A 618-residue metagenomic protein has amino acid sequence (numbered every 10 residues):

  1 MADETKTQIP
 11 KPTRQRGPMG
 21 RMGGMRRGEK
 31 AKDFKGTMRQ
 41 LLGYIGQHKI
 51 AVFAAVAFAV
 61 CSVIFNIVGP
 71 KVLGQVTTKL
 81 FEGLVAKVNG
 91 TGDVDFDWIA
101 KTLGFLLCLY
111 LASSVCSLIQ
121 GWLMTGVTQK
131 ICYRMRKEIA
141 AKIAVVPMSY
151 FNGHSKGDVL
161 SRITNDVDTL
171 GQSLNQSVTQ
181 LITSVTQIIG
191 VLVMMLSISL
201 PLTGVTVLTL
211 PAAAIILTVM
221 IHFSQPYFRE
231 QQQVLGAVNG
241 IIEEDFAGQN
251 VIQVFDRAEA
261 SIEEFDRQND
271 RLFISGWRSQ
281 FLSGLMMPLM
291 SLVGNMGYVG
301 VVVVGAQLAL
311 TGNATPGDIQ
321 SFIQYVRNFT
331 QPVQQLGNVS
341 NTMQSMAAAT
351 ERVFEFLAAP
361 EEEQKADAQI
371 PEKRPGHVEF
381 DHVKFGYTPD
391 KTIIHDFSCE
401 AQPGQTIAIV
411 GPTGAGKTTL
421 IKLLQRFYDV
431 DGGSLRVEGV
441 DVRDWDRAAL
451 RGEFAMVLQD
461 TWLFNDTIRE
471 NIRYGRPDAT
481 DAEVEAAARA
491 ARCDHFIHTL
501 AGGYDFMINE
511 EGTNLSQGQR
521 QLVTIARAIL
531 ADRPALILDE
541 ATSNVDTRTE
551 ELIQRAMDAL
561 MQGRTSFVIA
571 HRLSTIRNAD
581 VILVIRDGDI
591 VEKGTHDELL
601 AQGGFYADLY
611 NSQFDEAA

Functional and structural regions predicted by a protein language model:
M1-N66, F81-T102, I119-M124, T128 (+7 more regions): Membrane-integrated ABC transporters
A2-K6, K365, P371-A618: ABC-type nucleotide-binding domain
G20, R39-L42, I50-Q75, L106 (+5 more regions): Alpha-helical segments in transporter systems
T37, I45, M124, K142-I189 (+2 more regions): Juxtamembrane loop-to-helix connectors within ABC transporter transmembrane domains
Q47, A51-I64, Q75, Q176-E230 (+2 more regions): Transmembrane helices of ABC transporter permease
Q47, M148-S149, V167-L174, V178 (+6 more regions): An intracellular "coupling" helix at the cytosolic face of ABC transporter transmembrane type-1 domains
V52-C116, L196-P201, V299, L310-P316: Transmembrane helix-loop-helix hairpins at lipid-water interfaces of multipass membrane proteins, especially the type-1
G83, M194-L208, H222, R278-E351 (+1 more regions): Helix-loop-helix
